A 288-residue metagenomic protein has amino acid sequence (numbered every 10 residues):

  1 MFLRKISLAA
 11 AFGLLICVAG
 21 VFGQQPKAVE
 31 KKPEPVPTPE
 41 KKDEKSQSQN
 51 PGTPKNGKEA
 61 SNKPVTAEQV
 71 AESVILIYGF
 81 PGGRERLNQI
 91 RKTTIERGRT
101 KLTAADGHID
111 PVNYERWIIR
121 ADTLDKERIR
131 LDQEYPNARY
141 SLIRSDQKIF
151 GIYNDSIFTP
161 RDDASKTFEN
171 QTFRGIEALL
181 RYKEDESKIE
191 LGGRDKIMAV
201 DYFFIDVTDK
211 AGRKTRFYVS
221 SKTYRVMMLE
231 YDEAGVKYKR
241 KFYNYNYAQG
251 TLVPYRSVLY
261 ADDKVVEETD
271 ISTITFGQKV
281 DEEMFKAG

Functional and structural regions predicted by a protein language model:
M1-A11: Bacterial N-terminal signal peptides that target proteins for export
A9-A19: Bacterial N-terminal signal peptides
G23-V65, V74: Compositionally biased, proline/threonine/alanine/serine-rich low-complexity intrinsically disordered stretches
T38, N62-V65, Q69, G79 (+4 more regions): Flexible, processing/modification-adjacent segments and terminal tails in exported/periplasmic/extracellular proteins
K42, I90-T93, R116-R130, L142-F150 (+4 more regions): Short, solvent-exposed coil/turn segments at beta-strand boundaries
G52-I157: N-terminal mature ectodomain segment of secretory-pathway/periplasmic proteins
V200-A287: Gly/Pro-enriched, hydrophobic low-complexity segments that function as extracytoplasmic propeptides/linkers
